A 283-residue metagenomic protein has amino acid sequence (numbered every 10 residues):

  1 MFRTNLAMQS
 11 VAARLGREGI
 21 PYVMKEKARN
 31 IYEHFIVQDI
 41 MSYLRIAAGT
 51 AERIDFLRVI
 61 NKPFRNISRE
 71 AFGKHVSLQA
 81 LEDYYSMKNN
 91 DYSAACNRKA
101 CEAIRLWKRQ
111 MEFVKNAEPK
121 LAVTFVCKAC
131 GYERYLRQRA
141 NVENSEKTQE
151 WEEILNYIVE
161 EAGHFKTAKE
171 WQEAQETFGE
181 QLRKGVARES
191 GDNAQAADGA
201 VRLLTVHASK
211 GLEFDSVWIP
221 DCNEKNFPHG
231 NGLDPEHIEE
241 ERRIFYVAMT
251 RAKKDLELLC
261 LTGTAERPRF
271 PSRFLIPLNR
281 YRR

Functional and structural regions predicted by a protein language model:
M1-A51, S145, V201, S209-S216 (+1 more regions): Conserved motor-region signature of P-loop NTPase helicases/translocases
T4-A7, V11, E33-I36, E52-D55 (+6 more regions): Helical mechanochemical/support elements of P-loop NTPase systems and associated helical scaffolds
T4-L6, E170-H229, E240-T264: Conserved helicase core region in the C-terminal RecA-like lobe
L44-R65, R202-L204: Extended, structured, electrostatic nucleic-acid-contact surfaces
N90-A208, H229: Accessory C-terminal helicase-associated subdomains
G232-E236: Short glycine-enriched, charge-decorated loop/helix-capping segments at active-site entrances that position
G263-R283: Helicase C-terminal subdomain and adjacent C-terminal extension
